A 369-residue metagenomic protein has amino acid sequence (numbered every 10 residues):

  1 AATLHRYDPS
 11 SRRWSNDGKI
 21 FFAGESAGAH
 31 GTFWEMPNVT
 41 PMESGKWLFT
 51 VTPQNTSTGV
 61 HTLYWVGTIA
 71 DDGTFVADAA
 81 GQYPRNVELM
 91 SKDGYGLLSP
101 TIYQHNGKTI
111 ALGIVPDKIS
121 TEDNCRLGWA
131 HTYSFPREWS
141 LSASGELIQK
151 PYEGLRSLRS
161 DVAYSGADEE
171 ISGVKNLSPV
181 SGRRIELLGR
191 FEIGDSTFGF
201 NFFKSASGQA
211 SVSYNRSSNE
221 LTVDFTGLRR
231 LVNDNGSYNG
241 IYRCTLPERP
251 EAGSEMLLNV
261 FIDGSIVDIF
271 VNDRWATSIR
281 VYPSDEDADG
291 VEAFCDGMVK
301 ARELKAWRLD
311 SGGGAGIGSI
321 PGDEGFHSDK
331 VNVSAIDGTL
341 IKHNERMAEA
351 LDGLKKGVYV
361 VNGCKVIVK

Functional and structural regions predicted by a protein language model:
A1, S57-T62, C125, W129-H131: Short, solvent-exposed loop/turn segments at conserved positions within beta-propeller repeat blades
A1-H5, N16-K19, G28, M36-T40 (+3 more regions): Hydrophobic core segments of beta-strands in well-ordered, beta-rich domains
D8-R12, I69-D72: Short loop/turn segments that connect beta-strands within beta-propeller blades
K19-E25, Q82-N86: Short loop/turn motifs that cap or connect beta-strands within the blades of beta-propeller-type repeat domains
S26-F33, L89-G96: Short glycine-/Asp-/Thr-/Trp-enriched loop segments that recur within the blades of beta-propeller repeat domains
E35-N38, L98-T101: Beta-propeller and closely related beta-sheet repeat lectin domains
T68-Y95, T101-G314: Beta-rich accessory regions
A315-K369: C-terminal outer-membrane/trafficking sorting elements
